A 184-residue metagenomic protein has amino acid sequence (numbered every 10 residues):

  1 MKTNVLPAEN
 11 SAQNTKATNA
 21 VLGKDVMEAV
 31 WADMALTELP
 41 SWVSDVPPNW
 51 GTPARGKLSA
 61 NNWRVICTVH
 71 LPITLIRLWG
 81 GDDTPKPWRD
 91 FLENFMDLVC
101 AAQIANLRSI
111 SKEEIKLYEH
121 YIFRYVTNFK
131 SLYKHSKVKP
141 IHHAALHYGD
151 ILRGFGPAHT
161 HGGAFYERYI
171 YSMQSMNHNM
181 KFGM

Functional and structural regions predicted by a protein language model:
M1-M184: A structural signal for the principal folded core domain
